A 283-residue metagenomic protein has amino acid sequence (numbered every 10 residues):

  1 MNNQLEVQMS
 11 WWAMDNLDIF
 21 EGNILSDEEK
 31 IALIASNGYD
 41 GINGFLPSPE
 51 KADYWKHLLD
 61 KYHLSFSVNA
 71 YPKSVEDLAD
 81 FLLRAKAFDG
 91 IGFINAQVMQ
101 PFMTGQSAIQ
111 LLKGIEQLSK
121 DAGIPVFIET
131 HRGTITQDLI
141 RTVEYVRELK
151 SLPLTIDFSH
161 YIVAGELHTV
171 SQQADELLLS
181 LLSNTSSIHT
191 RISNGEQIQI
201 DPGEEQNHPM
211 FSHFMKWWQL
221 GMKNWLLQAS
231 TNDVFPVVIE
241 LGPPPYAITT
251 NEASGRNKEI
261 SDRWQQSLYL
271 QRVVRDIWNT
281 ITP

Functional and structural regions predicted by a protein language model:
M1-L83, R272-P283: N-terminal pre-domain/capping segments
M1-M9, A13, F20-L33, D89 (+2 more regions): Histidine-acidic metal/acid-base catalytic patches
S10-N16, F45-P47, N69-K73, V98-P101 (+4 more regions): Active-site beta-loop-alpha junctions enriched in small/polar residues
E28-S36, P49-D60, V75-A87, Q106-K113 (+7 more regions): Amphipathic, non-transmembrane alpha-helical secondary structure
N43, S67-V68, F93-N95, T155 (+2 more regions): Conserved beta-strand positions in the central sheet of alpha/beta enzyme cores
K51, M103, Q197: Short glycine-rich, flexible loops that bind phosphorylated cofactors or substrates
S65-L154: Active-site acidic/histidine proton-transfer and metal-coordination neighborhood in alpha/beta enzyme cores
